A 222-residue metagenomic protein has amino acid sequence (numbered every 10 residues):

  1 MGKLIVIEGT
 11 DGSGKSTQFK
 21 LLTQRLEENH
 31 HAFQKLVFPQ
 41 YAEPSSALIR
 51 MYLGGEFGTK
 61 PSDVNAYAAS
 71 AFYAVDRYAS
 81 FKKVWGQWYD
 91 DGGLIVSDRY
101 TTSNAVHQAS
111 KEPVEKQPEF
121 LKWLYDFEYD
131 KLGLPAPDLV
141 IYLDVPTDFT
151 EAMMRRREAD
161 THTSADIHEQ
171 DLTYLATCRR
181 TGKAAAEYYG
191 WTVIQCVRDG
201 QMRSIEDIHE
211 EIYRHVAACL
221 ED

Functional and structural regions predicted by a protein language model:
M1-L4: Pre-Walker A (Motif I) flank of P-loop NTPase domains
I7: Hydrophobic anchor at the beta1->P-loop junction of P-loop NTPases
T10: P-loop (Walker A) phosphate-binding loop of NTP-binding proteins
K15: Conserved lysine of the Walker
Q18: Hydrophobic positions on the alpha1 helix immediately C-terminal to the Walker A/P-loop
T23, D148-D222: NTP-dependent small-molecule kinase module
H31-L132: ATP-dependent small-molecule kinase phosphotransfer cores that center on conserved nucleotide phosphate-binding segments
T102-R180: A glycine- and Lys/Arg-enriched "phosphate-lid" helix/loop adjacent to the NTP-binding pocket of small-molecule kinases
